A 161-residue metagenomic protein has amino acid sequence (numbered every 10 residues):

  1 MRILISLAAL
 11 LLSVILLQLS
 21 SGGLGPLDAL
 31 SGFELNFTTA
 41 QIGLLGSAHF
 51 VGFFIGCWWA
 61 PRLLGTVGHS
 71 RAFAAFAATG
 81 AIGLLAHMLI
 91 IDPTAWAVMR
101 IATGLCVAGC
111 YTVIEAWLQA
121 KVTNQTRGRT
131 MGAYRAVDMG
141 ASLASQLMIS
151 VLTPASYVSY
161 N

Functional and structural regions predicted by a protein language model:
R2-F50: Helix-loop boundary and gating motifs at the non-cytosolic
F50-F54, W58, S142-L143: Residue-level signature of mid-helix packing/kink "hotspots" within the transmembrane helices of 12-pass Major
G56-G68, T153-P154: Helix-to-loop junctions at the C-terminal end of transmembrane segments in multipass secondary transporters
R71-A86: Structural signature of the two symmetry-related core transmembrane helices
L89-I91: Helix-breaking motifs and short loop linkers at transmembrane-helix boundaries and internal kinks in secondary membrane
T94-A102: Paired small-residue
G109-V122: Intracellular juxtamembrane helix-capping segments at the cytosolic ends of symmetry-related transmembrane helices
Y134, D138-N161: Helix-loop-helix hairpin linking two adjacent transmembrane segments in secondary transporters
